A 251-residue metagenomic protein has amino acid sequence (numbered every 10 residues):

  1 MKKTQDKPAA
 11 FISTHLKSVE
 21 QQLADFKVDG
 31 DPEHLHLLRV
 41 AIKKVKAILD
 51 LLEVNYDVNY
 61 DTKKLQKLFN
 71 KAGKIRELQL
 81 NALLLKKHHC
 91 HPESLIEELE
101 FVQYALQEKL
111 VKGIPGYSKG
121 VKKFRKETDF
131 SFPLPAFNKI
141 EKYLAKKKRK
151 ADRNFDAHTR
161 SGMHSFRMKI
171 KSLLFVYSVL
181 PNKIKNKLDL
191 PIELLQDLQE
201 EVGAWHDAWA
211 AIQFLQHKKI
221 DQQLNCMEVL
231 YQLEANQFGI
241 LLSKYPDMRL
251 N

Functional and structural regions predicted by a protein language model:
M1-N251: Function-determining surface determinants
